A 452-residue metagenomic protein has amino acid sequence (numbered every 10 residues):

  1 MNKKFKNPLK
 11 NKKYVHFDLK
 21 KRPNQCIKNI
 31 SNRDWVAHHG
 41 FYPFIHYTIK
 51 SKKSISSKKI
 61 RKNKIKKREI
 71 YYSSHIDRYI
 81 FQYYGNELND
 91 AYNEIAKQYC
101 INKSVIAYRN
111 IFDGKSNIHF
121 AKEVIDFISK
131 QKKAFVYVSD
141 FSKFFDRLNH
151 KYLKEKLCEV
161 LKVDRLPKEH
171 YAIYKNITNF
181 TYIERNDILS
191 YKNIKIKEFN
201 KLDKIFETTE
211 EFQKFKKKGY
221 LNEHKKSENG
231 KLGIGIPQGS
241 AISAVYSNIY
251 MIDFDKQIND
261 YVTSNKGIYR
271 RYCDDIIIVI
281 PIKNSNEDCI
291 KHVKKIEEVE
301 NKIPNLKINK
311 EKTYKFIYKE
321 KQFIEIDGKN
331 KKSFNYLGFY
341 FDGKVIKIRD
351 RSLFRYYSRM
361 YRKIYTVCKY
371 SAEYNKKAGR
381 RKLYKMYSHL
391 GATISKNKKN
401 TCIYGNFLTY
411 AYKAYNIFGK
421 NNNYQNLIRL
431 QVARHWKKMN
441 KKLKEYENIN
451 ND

Functional and structural regions predicted by a protein language model:
M1-I196, N229, I417-K420, Y424-Q431 (+1 more regions): Conserved two-metal-ion catalytic palm core of "right-hand" nucleic acid polymerases, unifying RNA-dependent RNA
P43, K266, L306-Y314: Short secondary-structure junctions
S74, R78, Q82-Y84, N89-A91 (+5 more regions): Right-hand nucleic-acid polymerase module
E94, Q98, A121-V124, T263 (+3 more regions): Basic nucleic-acid-binding interfaces
V105-N110, I277-I280, Y314-I324: Beta-rich nucleic-acid/ligand-interaction surfaces
I118-F120, C289-E298: Well-ordered, non-membrane alpha-helical segments in soluble/globular domains
S129-C273, I277-H292: Conserved polymerase palm-domain catalytic core
L161-R165, I296-L306: A common structural junction motif
